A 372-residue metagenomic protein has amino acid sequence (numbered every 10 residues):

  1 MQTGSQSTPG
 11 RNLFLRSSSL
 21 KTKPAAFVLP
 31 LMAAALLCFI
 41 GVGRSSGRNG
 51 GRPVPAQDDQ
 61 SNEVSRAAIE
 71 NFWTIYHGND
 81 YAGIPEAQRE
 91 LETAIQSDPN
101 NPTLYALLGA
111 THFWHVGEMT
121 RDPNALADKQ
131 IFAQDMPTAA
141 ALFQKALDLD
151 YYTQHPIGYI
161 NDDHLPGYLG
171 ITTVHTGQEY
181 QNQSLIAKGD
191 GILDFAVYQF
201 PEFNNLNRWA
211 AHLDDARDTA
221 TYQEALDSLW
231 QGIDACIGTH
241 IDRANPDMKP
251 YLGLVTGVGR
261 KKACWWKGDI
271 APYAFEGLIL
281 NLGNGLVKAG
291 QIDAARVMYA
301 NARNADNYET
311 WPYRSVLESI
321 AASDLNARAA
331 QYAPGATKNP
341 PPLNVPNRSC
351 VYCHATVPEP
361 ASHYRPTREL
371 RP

Functional and structural regions predicted by a protein language model:
M1-K23: N-terminal secretory signal peptides that target proteins for export/translocation
V28-F39: Bacterial N-terminal signal peptides
G47-P55, D59, E63-E90, A110-F195 (+2 more regions): Short coil/linker segments at helix-helix boundaries
S61, S65, P102-T103, Q154 (+4 more regions): Helix-start (N-cap) detector for alpha-helical repeat units in TPR-like alpha-solenoids, especially tetratricopeptide
P99, Y151, Y198-E202, I237 (+1 more regions): Short coil turns that delineate tetratricopeptide repeat
Y105, I157, P166, L206-N207 (+2 more regions): Canonical tetratricopeptide repeat
Y105-H112, L142, L282, L286: TPR/Sel1-like alpha-solenoid repeat signature
P346-P358: The canonical Cys-X-X-Cys-His
